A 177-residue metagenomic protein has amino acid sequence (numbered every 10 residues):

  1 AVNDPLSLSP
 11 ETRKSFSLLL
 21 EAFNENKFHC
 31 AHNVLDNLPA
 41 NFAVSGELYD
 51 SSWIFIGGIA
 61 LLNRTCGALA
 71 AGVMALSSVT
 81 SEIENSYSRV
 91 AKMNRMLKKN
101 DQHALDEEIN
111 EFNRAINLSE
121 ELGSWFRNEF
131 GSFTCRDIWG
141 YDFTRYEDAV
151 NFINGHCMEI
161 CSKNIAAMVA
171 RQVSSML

Functional and structural regions predicted by a protein language model:
V2-N26: Polybasic, low-complexity association/targeting segments
S9-R13, F28, F42-G46, I59 (+4 more regions): Short, structured coil/loop segments at alpha-helix boundaries
T12-L19, V34, L38, S51-F55 (+2 more regions): Generic structural signal of hydrophobic/aromatic residues within well-ordered alpha-helices of folded domains
S17-E25, I54-R64, I109, N154-I160: A short glycine/serine-rich beta->alpha loop
N24-I83: Small-residue-enriched, tightly packed secondary-structure blocks
A31-A40, V73-L76, A91-L177: Amphipathic alpha-helical interface segments
L48, S86, F133-R136: Short, polar/charged, Gly/Pro-enriched helix-capping and turn/loop motifs at alpha-helix termini and inter-helix linkers
E82-N85, R89-K92: Structured all-alpha helical bundle cores of eukaryotic regulatory proteins
